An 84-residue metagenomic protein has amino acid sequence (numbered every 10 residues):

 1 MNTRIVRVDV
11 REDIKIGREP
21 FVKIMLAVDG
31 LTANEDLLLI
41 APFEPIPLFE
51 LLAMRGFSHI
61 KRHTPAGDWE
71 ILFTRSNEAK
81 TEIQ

Functional and structural regions predicted by a protein language model:
M1-G30: An N-terminal amphipathic alpha-helical segment
T3-I5, D36-L38, D68-E70: Intrinsic-disorder/low-complexity, polar/charged segments enriched in Ser/Thr/Lys/Arg/Asp/Glu/Gln
I14, P45, N77-A79: Residues that cap or initiate secondary-structure elements
G17, L48, K80-E82: Intrinsically disordered, low-complexity acidic/polar segments
E35-H63: Short, structured protein-protein interaction patches enriched in aromatics and acidic/basic residues, typified by
G56-Q84: C-terminal edge-of-domain segments
